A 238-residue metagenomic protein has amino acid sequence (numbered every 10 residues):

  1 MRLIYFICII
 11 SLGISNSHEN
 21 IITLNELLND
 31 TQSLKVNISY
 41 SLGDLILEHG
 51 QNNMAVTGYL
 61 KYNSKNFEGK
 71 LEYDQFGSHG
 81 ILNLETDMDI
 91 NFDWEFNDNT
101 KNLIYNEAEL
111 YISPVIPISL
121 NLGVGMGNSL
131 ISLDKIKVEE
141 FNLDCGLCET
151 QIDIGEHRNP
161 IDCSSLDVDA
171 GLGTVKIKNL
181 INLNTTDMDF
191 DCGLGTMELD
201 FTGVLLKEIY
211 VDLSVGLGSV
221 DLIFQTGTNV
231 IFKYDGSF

Functional and structural regions predicted by a protein language model:
R2-L3, K137: Short loop/turn motifs at secondary-structure junctions
L3-S15: Sec-dependent N-terminal signal peptides
N16-Y40, D44-G123, S132-A170, K178-D187 (+2 more regions): Acidic (Asp/Glu) and glycine-rich low-complexity loops/linkers that are typically intrinsically disordered
V36, V211, G218-V220: Structured catalytic/translocation cores of nucleotide/phosphate-coupled proteins
G127-S129, G146-C148, G173, G195 (+1 more regions): Hydrophobic lipid-interacting interfaces of membrane-associated proteins
N182-T186, C192-V215: Long, polar low-complexity repeats
L199-D200, D221-F224: Extended hydrophobic-aromatic, low-complexity segments
